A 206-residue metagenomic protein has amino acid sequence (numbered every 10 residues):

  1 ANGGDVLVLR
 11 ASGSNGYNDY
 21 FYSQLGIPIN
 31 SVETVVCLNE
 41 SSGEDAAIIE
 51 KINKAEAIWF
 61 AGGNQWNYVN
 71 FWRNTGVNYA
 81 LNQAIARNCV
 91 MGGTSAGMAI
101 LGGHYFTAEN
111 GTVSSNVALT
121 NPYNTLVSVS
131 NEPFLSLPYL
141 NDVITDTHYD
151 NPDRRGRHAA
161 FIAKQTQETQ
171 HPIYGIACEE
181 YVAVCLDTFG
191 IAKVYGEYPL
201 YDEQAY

Functional and structural regions predicted by a protein language model:
A1-G3, Y17, F106-T107, G111-Y206: C-terminal and late-domain segments of enzyme folds
A1-N67, P172-I176, Y181, C185-Y206: Extended, subdomain-level signal for the structured scaffold at the beginning of enzyme domains
D19-Y20, N70-F71, G103-Y105: Short, solvent-exposed loop/turn and secondary-structure capping segments
K51, N74-N88: Catalytic-core regions built around general acid/base machinery
A61-G62, I85-Y105: Catalytic nucleophile loop
Q65-T75: Glycine/threonine-rich flexible loop motifs
Q83, V90, G97, E109-G111 (+1 more regions): Conserved, well-structured core segments that form the ligand-binding/active-site neighborhood of functional domains
